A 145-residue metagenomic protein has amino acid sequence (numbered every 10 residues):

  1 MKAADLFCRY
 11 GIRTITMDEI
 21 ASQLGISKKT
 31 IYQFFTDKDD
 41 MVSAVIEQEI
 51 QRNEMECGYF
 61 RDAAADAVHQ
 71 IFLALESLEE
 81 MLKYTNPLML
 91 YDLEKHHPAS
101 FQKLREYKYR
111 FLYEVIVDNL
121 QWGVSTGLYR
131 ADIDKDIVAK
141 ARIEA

Functional and structural regions predicted by a protein language model:
K2, L6, T30, S77 (+2 more regions): Amphipathic alpha-helical interface segments
K2, L6-D40, A44: Helix-turn-helix
R13-T14, Y129, I133: Short, charged helix-capping/linker segments at alpha-helix termini
K38, E49, N53, A74 (+4 more regions): Hydrophobic/aromatic residues within well-ordered alpha-helical segments
A44, Q48, G58-T85, A139-R142: Hydrophobic alpha-helical connector segments
R52, M81-T85, N119, G123 (+1 more regions): A short secondary-structure junction motif
K83-V117, S125-L128, D136-I137: Short secondary-structure transition hinges
Q121, A131-A145: Hydrophobic alpha-helical segments that form the core of small-molecule binding pockets and/or dimer interfaces
